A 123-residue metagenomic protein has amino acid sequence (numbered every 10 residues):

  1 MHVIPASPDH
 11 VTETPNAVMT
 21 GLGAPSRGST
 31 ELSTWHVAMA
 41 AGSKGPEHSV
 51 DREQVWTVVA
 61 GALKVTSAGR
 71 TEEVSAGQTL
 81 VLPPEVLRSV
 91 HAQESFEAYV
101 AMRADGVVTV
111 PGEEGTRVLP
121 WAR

Functional and structural regions predicted by a protein language model:
M1-E31, E113-R123: A short, N-terminal "cap"/entry segment at the start of jelly-roll beta-barrel domains of the cupin/DSBH fold
V3, G21, T34-A38, V55 (+2 more regions): Conserved hydrophobic/aromatic beta-strand scaffold that supports enzyme active sites
S7, A38, M102: Residues at the C-termini of beta-strands that transition into short coil/loop
G28, E73-A76, P84-T109: Ligand-binding loop in jelly-roll beta-barrel domains
E31-S33, R52, S95-F96: A structure-centric signal for secondary-structure junctions around beta-strands
S33-V50: Conserved short histidine dyad/triad with adjacent acidic residue
G45-E47, V65-T66, L82, L87-Q93: Short beta-strand His + acidic residue motifs that chelate non-heme Fe in jelly-roll/DSBH and cupin folds
S49-A76, V86: A short beta-strand-loop-beta hairpin characteristic of the jelly-roll/cupin
